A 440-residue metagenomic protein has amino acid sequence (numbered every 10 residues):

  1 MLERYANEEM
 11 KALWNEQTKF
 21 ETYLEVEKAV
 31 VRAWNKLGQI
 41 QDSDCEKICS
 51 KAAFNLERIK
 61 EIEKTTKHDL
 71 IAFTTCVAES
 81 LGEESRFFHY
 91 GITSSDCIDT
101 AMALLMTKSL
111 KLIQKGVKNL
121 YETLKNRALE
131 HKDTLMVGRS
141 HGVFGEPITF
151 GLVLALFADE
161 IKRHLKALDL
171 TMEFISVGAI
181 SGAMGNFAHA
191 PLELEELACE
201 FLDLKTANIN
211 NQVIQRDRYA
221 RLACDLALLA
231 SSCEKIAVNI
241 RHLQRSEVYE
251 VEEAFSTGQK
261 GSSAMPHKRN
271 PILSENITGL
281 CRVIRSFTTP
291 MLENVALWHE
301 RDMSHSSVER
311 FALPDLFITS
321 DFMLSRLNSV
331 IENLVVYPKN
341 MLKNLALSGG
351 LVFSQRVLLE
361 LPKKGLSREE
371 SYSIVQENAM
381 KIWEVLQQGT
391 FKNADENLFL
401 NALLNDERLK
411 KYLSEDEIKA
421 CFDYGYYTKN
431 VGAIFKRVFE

Functional and structural regions predicted by a protein language model:
M1-F187, L192-L197, T206, Q259-S262 (+4 more regions): A helix-coil-helix interface module used to build multimeric assemblies and to scaffold catalytic/cofactor sites
K11-N15, R58-K60, Q259-G279, R301-D315 (+4 more regions): Short beta-alpha connecting loops at secondary-structure transitions that line or flank enzyme active sites
V30-A33, I113, V117-L120, L124-R127 (+13 more regions): Amphipathic alpha-helices that form helix-helix packing interfaces
R32, L105-V117, L226-K235, I240 (+1 more regions): Alpha-helical support elements that line or immediately flank enzyme active sites and cofactor-binding pockets
L129-G151, E250-G261, H267-K268, H299-V308 (+1 more regions): Glycine-rich cofactor-pocket loops
H164, Q212-H305: Glycine-rich anion/phosphate-binding loop at the beta-strand->alpha-helix junction
E195-Q212, R216: Active-site-adjacent "gating/activation" loops or surface patches in catalytic cores
V283-L366, I374: Long, amphipathic alpha-helical stalk/connector segments used for oligomerization, subunit docking, or mechanical
